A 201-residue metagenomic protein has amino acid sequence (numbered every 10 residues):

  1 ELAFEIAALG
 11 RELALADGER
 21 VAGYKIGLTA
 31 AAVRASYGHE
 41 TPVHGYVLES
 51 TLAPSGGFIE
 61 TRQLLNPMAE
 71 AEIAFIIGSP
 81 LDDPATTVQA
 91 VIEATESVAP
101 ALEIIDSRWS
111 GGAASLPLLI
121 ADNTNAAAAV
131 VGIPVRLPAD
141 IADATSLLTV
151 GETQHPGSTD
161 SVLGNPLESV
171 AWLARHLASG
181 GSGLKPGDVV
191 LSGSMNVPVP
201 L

Functional and structural regions predicted by a protein language model:
E1-V170: Catalytic-core "active-site belt" of small-molecule-metabolizing enzymes, emphasizing His/Asp/Glu-rich regions
P166-L201: A conserved acidic, glycine/proline-rich C-terminal tail/linker
